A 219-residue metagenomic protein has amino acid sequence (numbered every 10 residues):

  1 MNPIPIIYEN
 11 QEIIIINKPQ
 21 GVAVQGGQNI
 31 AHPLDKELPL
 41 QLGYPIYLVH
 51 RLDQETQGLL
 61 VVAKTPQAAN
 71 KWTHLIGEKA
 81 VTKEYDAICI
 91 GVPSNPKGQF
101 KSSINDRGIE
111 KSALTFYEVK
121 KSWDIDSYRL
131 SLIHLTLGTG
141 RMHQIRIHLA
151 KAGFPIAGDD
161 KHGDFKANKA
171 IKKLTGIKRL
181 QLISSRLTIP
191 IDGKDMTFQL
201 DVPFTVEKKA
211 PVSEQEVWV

Functional and structural regions predicted by a protein language model:
M1-I4, Y8, E12, P19-V22 (+2 more regions): Pseudouridine synthases involved in rRNA/tRNA modification
N17-K18, V61, A87, Y117 (+2 more regions): Residue-level signal for inorganic ion chemistry
H32-L42, N105: Internal amphipathic helical hairpin motif
Y44, S94-N95, K121-D126, A150 (+1 more regions): Short, conserved beta-turn/loop elements at beta-strand boundaries and strand-helix junctions
Y44-E78: Glycine/acidic-rich beta-strand-loop module
P66-D106, K120-W123: N-terminal accessory regions of nucleic-acid-interacting proteins
W72, R141-L149: Short beta-strand segments enriched for Tyr within beta-sheet-rich domains, predominantly fibronectin type III
G108-T115, Q181-L182, V202: Short coil-to-beta-strand transition motifs
